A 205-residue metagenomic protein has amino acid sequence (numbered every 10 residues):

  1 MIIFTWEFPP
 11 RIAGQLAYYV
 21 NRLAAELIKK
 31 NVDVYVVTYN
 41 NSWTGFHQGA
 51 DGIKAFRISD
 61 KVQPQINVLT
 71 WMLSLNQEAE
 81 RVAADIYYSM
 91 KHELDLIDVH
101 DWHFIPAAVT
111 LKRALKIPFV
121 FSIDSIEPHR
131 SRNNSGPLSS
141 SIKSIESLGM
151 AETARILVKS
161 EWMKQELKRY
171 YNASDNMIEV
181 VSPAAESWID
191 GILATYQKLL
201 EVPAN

Functional and structural regions predicted by a protein language model:
M1-T44, Q48, E186-Y196, L200-N205: N-terminal subdomain of nucleotide-sugar transferases
W6, I123-I126, S182-P183: Histidine-centered beta-alpha loop that forms part of the nucleotide-sugar donor binding/catalytic region in diverse
D33-K91, V180-P183, I189, L193: A conserved catalytic-core segment of Leloir-type glycosyltransferases
S42, H103-F104, W162-K164: Alpha-helix capping/helix-boundary segments
V99-F104, I123: Short His-centered aromatic/hydrophobic patch
V109-R130: Active-site proximal beta-strand in glycosyltransferases
L138-I156: Membrane-proximal helix-turn-helix segments that form the acceptor-binding/catalytic region of lipid-linked
K164-A184: Helix-loop-beta element that forms the nucleotide-linked donor phosphate-binding surface in glycosyltransferases
